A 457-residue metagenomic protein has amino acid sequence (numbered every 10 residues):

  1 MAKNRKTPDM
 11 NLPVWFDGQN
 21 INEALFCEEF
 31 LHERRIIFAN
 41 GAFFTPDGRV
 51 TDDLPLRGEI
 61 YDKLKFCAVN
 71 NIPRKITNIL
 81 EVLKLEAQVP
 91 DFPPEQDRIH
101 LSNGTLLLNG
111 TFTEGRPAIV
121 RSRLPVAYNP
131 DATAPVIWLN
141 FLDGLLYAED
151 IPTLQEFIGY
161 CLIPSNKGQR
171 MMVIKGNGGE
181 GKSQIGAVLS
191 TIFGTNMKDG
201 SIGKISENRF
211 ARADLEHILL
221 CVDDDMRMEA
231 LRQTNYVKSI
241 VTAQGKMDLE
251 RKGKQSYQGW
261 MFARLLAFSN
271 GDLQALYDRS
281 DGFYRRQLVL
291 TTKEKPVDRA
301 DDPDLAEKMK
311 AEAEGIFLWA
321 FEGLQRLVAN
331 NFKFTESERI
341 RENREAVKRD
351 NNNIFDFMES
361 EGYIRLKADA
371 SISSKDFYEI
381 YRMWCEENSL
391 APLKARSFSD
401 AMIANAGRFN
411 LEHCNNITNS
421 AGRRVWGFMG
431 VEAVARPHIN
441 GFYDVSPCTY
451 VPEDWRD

Functional and structural regions predicted by a protein language model:
M1-K3, A39-C67: Modules that initiate DNA replication and primer synthesis
A2-A39, K65-D457: Feature primarily recognizes SF3-like P-loop helicase cores of small DNA viruses
